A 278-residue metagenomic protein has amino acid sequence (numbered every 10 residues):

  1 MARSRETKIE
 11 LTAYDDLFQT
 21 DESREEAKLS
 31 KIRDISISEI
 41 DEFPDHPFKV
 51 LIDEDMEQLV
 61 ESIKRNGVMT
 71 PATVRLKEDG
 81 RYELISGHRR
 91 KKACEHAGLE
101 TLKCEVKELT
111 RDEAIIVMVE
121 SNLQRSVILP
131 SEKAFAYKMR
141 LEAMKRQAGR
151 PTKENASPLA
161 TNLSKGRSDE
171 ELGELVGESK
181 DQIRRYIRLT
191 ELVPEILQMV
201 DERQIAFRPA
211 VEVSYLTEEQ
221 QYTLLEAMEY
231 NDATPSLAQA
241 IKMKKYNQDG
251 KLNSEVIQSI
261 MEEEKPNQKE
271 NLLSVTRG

Functional and structural regions predicted by a protein language model:
A2-K107, E113-V127: Short, charged/polar connector segments at secondary-structure boundaries
E10, D55, R111-I115, K133 (+3 more regions): Alpha-helical structural motif
L17, S62, M118, N122 (+5 more regions): Residues that form generic nucleotide/phosphate-binding pockets
E57, H88, G166-R167, V193-P194: Residue-level marker for well-ordered alpha-helical positions
E57-V60, K138, Y222, E226: Amphipathic, non-transmembrane alpha-helical secondary structure
G67, A72, M144-A148, P194: Structural motif corresponding to the C-terminal cap of alpha-helices
K92-E191, D201, R208, Y215: Amphipathic, charge-rich alpha-helical segments that serve as recognition/docking helices
E170-E171, V176, K180-G278: Amphipathic alpha-helical extensions and coiled-coil-like segments
